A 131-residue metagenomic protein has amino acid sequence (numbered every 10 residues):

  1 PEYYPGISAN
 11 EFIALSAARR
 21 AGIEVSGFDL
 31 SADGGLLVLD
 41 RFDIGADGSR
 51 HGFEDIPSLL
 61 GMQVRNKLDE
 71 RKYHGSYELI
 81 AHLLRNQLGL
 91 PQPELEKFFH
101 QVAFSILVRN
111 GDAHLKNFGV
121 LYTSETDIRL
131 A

Functional and structural regions predicted by a protein language model:
P1-L68: Conserved ATP-binding subdomain of kinase catalytic cores across diverse folds
P5-A21, S76-A131: Conserved kinase catalytic-core segment
A46-A81, V108-G111, T126-A131: A glycine-rich, aromatic-flanked flexible loop/lid motif
